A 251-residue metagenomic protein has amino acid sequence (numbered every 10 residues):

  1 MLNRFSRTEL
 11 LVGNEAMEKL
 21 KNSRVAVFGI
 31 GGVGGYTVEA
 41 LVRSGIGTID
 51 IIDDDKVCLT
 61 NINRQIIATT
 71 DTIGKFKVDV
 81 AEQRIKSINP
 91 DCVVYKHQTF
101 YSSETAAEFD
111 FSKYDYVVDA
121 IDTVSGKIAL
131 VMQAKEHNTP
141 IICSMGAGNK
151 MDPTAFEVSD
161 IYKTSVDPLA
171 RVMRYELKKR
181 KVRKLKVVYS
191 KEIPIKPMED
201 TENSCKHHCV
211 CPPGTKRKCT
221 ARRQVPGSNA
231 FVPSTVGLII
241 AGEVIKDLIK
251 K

Functional and structural regions predicted by a protein language model:
M1-A26: N-terminal charged helix/coil linker that caps or initiates catalytic domains
L2, F109-K113, I121, G126 (+5 more regions): Glycine-rich phosphate/adenylate-binding loop
V27-G29, I52: Conserved N-terminal Rossmann-fold NAD(P)-binding element of oxidoreductases
V33-G34: Hydrophobic/small residue at the entry helix of a nucleotide-binding pocket
I46, I51-N89: Glycine-rich phosphate-binding loop and adjoining beta1-alpha1-beta2 segment of Rossmann-like nucleotide-binding folds
Q98-A106: Conserved SAM/SAH-binding loop
